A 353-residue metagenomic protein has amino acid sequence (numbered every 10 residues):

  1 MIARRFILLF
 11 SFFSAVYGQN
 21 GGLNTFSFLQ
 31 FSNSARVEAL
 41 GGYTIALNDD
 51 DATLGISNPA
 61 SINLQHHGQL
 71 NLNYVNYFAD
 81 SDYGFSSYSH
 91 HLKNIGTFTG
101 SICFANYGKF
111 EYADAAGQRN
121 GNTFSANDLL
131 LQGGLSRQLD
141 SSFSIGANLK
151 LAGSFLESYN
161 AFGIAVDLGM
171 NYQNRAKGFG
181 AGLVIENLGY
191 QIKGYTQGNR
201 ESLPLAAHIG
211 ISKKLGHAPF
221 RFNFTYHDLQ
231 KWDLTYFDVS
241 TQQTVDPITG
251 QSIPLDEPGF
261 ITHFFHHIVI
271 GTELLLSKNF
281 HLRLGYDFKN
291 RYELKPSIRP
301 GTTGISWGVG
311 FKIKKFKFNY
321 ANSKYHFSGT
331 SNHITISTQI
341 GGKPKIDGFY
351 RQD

Functional and structural regions predicted by a protein language model:
M1-R5, S141: Positively charged n-region of N-terminal signal peptides that target proteins for export
R5-S14: Sec-dependent N-terminal signal peptides
Q19-D353: Subset of outer-membrane beta-barrel
